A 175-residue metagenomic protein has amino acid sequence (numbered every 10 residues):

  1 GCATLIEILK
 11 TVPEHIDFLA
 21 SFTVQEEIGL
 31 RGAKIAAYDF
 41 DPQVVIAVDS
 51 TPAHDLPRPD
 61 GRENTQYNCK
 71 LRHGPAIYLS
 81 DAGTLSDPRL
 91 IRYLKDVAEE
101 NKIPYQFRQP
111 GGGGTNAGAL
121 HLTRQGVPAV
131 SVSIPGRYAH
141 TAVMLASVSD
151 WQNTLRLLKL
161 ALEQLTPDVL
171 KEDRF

Functional and structural regions predicted by a protein language model:
G1-I28, T154-A161: Alpha-helical metal-binding/catalytic segments enriched in His/Glu/Asp
V12-H15, A37-F40, C69-K70, T123-Q125: Solvent-exposed alpha-helices and their adjacent loops that cap or buttress functional pockets in soluble metabolic
S21, V44-I46, V130-V132: Hydrophobic/aromatic beta-strand patches that form the interior of the parallel beta-sheet core in alpha/beta enzyme
F22-G29, S50-A53, G136-Y138: Acidic, glycine-rich active-site loops and adjacent beta-strand->loop/helix elements that engage anionic groups
Q25-A33, A98, K102: Glycine-rich phosphate- or other oxyanion-binding loops that anchor nucleotides, phosphorylated ligands
L30-K34, L56-G61, G118-A119, A142-V143: Short, well-ordered secondary-structure micro-motifs
A36-P57: A glycine-rich helix N-cap at a beta->alpha junction
C69, A76-L155, L160-F175: Active-site-adjacent substrate-binding region of metalloamidase/peptidase-like peptide-processing proteins
